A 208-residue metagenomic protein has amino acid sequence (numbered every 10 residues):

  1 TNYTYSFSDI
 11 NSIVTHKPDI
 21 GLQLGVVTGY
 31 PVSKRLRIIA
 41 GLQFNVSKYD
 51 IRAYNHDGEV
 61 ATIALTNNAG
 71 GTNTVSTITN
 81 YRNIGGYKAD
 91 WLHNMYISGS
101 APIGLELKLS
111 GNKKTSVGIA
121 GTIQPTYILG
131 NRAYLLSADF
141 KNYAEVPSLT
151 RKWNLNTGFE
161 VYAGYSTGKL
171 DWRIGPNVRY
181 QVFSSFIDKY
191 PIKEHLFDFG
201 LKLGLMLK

Functional and structural regions predicted by a protein language model:
T1-I38, Q43-Y49, H56-E59: Conserved catalytic residues of ABC-type ATPase nucleotide-binding domains
Y3, T62-A69, N83, G118-P125 (+1 more regions): Phosphate-binding glycine-rich loops and adjacent basic patches that engage nucleotide phosphates, nucleic-acid
Y5-K17, Y49-Y96, I128-K152, I187-E194: Extracellular/periplasm-exposed beta-strand and loop segments of Gram-negative cell-envelope proteins, dominated by
P18-L24, M95-G99, T115, R151-T157 (+1 more regions): Residues that define the transmembrane beta-barrel architecture of outer-membrane proteins
L24-V32, L42-V46, A101-L107, G121-P125 (+3 more regions): Residues on the lipid-exposed face of transmembrane beta-strands in outer-membrane beta-barrel proteins
R35-I38, K113-T115, K169-W172: Repeated loop/turn-to-beta-strand initiation elements of outer-membrane beta-barrel proteins
S47-Y49, Y96, N154, Y162-K208: Predominantly the C-terminal beta-signal and adjacent terminal strand-loop region of outer-membrane beta-barrel
D90-L109, S116-L129, W153-N156: Structural signature of Gram-negative outer-membrane beta-barrels, strongest in the C-terminal barrel of TonB-dependent
